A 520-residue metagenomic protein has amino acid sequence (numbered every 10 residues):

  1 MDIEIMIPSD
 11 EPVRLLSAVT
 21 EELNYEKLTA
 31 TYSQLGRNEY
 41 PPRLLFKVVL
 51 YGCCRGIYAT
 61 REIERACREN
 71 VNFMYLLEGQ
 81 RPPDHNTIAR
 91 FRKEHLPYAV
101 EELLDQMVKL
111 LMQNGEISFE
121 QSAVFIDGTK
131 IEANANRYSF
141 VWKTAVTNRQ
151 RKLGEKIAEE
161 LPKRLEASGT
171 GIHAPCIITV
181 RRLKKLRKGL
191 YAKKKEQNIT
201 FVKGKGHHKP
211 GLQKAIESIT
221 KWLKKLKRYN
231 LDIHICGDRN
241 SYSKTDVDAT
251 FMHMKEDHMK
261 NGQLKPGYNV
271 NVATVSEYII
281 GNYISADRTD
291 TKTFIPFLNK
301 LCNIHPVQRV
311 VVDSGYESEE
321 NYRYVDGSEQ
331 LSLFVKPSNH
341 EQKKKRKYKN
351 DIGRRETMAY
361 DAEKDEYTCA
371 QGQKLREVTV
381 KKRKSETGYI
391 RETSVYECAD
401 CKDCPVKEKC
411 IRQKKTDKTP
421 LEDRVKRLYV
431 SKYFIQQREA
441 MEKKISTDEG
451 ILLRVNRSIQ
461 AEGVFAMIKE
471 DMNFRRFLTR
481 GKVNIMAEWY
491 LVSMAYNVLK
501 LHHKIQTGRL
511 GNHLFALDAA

Functional and structural regions predicted by a protein language model:
M1-E4: Short domain-edge segments at the starts or junctions of modular domains/repeats that frequently include the first
S9-L50: Basic, short loop/linker segments at the boundary and entry of helix-turn-helix/winged-helix-like folds
G36-R37, G79-R81: A Lys/Arg-rich helix-loop hairpin that forms a DNA/phosphate-binding surface
V49, G56-E69, Q80-A520: Anion-binding and metal-coordination hotspots
Y75: Aromatic-lined, polymer-binding surfaces characteristic of secreted/periplasmic polysaccharide-degrading enzymes
